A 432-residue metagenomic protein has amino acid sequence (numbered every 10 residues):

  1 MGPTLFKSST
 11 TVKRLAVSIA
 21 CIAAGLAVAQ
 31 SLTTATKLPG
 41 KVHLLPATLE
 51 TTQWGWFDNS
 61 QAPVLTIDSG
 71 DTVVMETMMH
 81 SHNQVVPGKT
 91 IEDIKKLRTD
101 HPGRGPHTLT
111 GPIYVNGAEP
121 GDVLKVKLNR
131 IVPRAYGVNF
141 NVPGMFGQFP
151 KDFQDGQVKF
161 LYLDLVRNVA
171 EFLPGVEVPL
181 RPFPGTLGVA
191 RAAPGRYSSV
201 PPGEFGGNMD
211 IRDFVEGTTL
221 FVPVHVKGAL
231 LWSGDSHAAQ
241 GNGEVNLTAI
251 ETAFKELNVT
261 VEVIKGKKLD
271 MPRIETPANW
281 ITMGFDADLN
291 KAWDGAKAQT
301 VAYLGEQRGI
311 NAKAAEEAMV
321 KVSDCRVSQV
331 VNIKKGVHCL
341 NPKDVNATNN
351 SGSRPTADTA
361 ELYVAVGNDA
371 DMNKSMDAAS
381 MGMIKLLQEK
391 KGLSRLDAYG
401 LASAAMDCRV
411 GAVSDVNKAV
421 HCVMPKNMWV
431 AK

Functional and structural regions predicted by a protein language model:
S9-V28: Gram-negative bacterial Sec-dependent N-terminal signal peptides
L32-H101: N-terminal, Lys/Arg-enriched amphipathic/low-complexity engagement segments that precede the first folded domain
T48-D58, P102-T110, Y197-F205: Short, structured beta-strand/loop micro-motifs enriched in basic residues and often containing a Trp
H80-I91, I131-N141, G228-A238, S328-V331 (+1 more regions): Short, Lys/Arg- and Gly-enriched loop/turn segments at beta-strand edges
V86-R104, Y136-P150, S233-I250, K267 (+1 more regions): Short, compositionally biased
R130-V215: Intrinsically disordered, low-complexity linker/loop segments enriched in Gly/Pro and charged/polar residues
P182-N208, R212-N290, A347-A370, I384: Conserved mixed alpha/beta catalytic, RNA-binding, or beta-rich assembly cores of soluble enzyme, regulatory
